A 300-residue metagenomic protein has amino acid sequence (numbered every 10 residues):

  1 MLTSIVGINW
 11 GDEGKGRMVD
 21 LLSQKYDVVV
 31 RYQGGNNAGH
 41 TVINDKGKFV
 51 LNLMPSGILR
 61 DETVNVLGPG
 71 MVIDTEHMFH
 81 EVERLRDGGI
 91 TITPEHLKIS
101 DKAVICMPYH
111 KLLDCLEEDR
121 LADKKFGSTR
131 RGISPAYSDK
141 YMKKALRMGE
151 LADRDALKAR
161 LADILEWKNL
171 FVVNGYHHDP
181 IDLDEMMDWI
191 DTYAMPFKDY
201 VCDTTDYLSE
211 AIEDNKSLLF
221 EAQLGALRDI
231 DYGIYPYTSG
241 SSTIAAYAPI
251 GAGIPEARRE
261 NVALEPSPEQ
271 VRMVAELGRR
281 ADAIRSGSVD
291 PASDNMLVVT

Functional and structural regions predicted by a protein language model:
M1-T300: Non-transmembrane, aqueous-exposed alpha-helical and coiled segments at domain scale
